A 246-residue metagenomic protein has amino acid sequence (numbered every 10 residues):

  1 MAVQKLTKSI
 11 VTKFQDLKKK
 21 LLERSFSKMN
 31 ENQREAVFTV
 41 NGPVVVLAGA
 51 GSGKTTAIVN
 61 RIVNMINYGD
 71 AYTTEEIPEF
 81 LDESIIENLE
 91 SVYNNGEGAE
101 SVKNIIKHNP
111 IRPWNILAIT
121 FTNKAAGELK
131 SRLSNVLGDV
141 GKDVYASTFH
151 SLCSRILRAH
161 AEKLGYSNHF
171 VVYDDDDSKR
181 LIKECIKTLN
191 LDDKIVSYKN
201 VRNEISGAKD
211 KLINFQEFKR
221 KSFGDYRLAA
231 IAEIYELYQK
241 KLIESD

Functional and structural regions predicted by a protein language model:
M1-Q4, E31, G49, R61: DEDD superfamily 3′-5′ metal-dependent exonuclease/proofreading module
A2-E23, N41-P43, V63-D246: A basic/glycine-biased coupling hinge at the interface between accessory DNA-binding modules
S25-G42: N-terminal pre-P-loop "Q-motif" helix
Q33, G51-K54, T122, T148: Short, conserved phosphate/pyrophosphate- and ester-handling motifs at nucleotide-, phospho-/glycolipid
A36, A48-A50, A118, A125-A126: Small-residue (primarily alanine) positions within well-ordered alpha-helices, especially packing/interaction faces
N41-R61: Walker A/P-loop
